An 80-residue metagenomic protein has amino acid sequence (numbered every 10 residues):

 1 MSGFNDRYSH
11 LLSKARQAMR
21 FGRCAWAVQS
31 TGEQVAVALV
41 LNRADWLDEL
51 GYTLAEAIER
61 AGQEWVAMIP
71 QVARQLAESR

Functional and structural regions predicted by a protein language model:
M1-V37, L41-R80: Charged, low-complexity intrinsically disordered segments and flexible loops
